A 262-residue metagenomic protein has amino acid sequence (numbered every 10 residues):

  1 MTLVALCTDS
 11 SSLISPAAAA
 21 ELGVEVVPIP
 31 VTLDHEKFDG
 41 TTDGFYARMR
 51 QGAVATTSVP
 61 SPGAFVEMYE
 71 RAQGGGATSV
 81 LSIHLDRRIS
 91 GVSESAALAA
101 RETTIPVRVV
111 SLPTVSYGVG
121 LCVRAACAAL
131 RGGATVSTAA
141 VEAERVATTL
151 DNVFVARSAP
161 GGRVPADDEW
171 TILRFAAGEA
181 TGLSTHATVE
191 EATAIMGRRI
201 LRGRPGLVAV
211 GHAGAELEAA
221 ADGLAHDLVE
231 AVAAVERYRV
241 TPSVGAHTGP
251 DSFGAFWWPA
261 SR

Functional and structural regions predicted by a protein language model:
L3, S11-E25, P30-T32, V92-R108 (+1 more regions): Mixed-charge interfacial surface used for oligomerization/domain docking and macromolecular partner engagement
L3-V4, A77: Local beta-strand N-terminus motif with an aromatic residue
V4-A64: N-terminal glycine-rich anion-binding loop in soluble enzyme alpha/beta folds
K37-F65, Y117-A139, G206: Short N-terminal secondary-structure initiator segments
R50-L98, A140: Glycine-rich phosphate- or other oxyanion-binding loops that anchor nucleotides, phosphorylated ligands
